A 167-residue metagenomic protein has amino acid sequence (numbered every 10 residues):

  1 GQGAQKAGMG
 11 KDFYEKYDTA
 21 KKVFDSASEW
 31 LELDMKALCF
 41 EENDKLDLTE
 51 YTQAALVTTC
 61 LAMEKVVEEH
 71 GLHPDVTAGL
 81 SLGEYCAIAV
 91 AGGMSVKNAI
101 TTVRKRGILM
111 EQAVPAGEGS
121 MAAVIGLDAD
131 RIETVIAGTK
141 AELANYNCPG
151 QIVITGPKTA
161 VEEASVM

Functional and structural regions predicted by a protein language model:
G3-A78, I154: Helix-rich "cap/lid" substructures immediately adjacent to catalytic or cofactor-binding pockets
G3-Q5, E29-L31, A91-M167: Alpha/beta catalytic cores of group-transfer enzymes, especially the acyltransferase/condensing modules of polyketide
K22, A55, S81-L82, M94 (+1 more regions): An amphipathic alpha-helix/helix-turn recognition signal
A37, E50-A54, A62, V90 (+3 more regions): Short amphipathic alpha-helical patches
N43-D44, A78-L82, G107, G119-A123: Short, glycine/charge-rich beta-strand/loop segments that flank catalytic centers and engage negatively charged groups
L56, M63, E84-A89, L109: Hydrophobic side chains within alpha-helical segments
C60, D75, G79-G83, A87 (+1 more regions): Gly/Ala-rich beta-loop-alpha elbow adjacent to hydrolase catalytic centers
K65-H70, I88-M94: Alpha-helix C-terminal capping segments
